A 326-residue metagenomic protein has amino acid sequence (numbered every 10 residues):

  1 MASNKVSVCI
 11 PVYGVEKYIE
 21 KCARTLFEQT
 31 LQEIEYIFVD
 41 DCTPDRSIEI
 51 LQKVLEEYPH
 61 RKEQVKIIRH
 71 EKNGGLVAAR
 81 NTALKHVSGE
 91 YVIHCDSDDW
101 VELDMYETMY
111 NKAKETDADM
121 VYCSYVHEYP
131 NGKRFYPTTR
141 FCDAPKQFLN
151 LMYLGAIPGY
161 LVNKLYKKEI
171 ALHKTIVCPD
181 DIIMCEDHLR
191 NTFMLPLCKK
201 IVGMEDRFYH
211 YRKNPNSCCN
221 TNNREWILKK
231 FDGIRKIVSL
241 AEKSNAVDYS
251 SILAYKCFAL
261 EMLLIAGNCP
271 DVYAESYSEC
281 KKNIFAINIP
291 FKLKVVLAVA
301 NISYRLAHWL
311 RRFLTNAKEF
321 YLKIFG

Functional and structural regions predicted by a protein language model:
M1-K230, L310, I324: Nucleotide-sugar donor-binding/catalytic module of glycosyltransferases that assemble extracellular/cell-envelope
Y58-R61, S244, I287-F291: Alpha-solenoid repeat scaffolds
H188, S250-C257: Alpha-helical scaffolds flanking conserved acidic
K199, F208-N214, N220-D248, F258-A286: Catalytic core of nucleotide-sugar-dependent glycosyltransferases
G267-G326: Membrane-interface aromatic/basic loop that binds lipid-linked glycans or pyrophosphate carriers, typified by
